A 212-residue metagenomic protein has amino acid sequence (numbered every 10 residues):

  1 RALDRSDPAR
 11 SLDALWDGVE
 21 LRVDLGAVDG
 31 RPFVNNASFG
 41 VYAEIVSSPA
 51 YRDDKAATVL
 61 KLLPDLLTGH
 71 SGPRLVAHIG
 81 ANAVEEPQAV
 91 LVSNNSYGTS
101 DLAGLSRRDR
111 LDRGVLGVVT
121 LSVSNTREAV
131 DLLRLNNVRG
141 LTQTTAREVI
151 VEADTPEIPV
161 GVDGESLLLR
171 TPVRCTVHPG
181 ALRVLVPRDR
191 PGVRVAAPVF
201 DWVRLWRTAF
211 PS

Functional and structural regions predicted by a protein language model:
R1-K55, G180: Small-residue-rich beta-alpha loop regions that form the catalytic core of phosphotransfer and lipid-active enzymes
S6, R10, G40, D54 (+4 more regions): Conserved active-site and cofactor/substrate-binding residues in soluble primary-metabolism enzymes
R31-E44, E85-N94, G98-S100, G117-T120 (+3 more regions): Short hydrophobic-aromatic micro-motifs
E44-P49, D101-G104, D131: A short secondary-structure junction signal
Y51-L60, G98-T126: Gly/Ser/Thr-rich active-site loops/lids in small-molecule metabolic enzymes that frequently grip phosphoryl groups
D53-A81: Accessory alpha-helical/coil subdomains and C-terminal extensions that flank or cap enzyme catalytic cores
S71-D112: Oxyanion-binding "anion nests"
I79-V84, R110-R113, T120-S212: ATP/nucleoside-binding phosphotransfer catalytic cores, i.e., glycine-rich phosphate-binding loops
